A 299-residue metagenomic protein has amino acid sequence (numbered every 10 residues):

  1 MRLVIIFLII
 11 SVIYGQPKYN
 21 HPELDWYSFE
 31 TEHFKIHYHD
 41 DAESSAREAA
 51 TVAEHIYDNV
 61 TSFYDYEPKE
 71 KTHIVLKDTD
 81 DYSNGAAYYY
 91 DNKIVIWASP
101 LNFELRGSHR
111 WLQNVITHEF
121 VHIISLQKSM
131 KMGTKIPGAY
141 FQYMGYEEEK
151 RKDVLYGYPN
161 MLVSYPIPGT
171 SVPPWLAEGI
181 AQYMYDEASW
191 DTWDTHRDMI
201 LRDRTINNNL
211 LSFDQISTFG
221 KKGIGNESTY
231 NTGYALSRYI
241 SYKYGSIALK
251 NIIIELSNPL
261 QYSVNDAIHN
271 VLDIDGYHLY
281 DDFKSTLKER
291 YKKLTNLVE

Functional and structural regions predicted by a protein language model:
L3-V12: Sec-dependent N-terminal signal peptides
V4, Q16, L24, F219-G220: Alpha-helical interaction segments
Q16-P166: Juxtacatalytic substrate-recognition/specificity segment
H21-P22, D91-K93, W111-V115, I123 (+2 more regions): Acidic/His/Gly-enriched intrinsically disordered linker/tail segments that often contain short helix/coil "MoRF-like"
